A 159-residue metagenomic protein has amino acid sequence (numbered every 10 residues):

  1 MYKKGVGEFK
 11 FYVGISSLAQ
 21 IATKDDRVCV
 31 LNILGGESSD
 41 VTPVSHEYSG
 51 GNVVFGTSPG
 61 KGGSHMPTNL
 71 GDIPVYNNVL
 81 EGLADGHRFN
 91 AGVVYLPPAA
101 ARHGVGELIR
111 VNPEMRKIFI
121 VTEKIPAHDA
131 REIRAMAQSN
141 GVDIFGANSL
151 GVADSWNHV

Functional and structural regions predicted by a protein language model:
M1-V159: Catalytic-core regions of core metabolic enzymes, especially those transforming organic acids/acyl-group intermediates
